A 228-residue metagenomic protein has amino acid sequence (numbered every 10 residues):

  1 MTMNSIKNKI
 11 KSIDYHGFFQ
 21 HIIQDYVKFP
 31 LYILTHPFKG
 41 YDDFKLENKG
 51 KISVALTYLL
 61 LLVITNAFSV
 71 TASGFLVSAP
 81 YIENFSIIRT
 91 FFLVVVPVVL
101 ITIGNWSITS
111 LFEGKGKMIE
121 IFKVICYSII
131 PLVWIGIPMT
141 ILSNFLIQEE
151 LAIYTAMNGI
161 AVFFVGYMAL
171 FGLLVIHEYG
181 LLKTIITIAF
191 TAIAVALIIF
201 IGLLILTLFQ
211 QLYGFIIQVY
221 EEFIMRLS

Functional and structural regions predicted by a protein language model:
M1-Y26, I193: Compositionally biased, charge-rich terminal segments
M3-N4, K28, S110, R226-S228: N-terminal secretory signal sequences
S5-K9, E47-Y58, L181-A192: Alpha-helical transmembrane segments and their helix-start/interface "positive-inside/aromatic belt" motifs in integral
Y15-I119: Selected alpha-helical membrane-embedding segments in polytopic membrane proteins
L62, A67-F68, V124, S128 (+1 more regions): N-terminal hydrophobic signal/anchor transmembrane helix of membrane proteins
A67-V94, M139-V162, A196-S228: Membrane-helix interface segments in multi-pass membrane proteins
T102-L203, T207: Hydrophobic alpha-helical transmembrane segments and adjacent short intramembrane/lumenal linkers of inner/organellar
